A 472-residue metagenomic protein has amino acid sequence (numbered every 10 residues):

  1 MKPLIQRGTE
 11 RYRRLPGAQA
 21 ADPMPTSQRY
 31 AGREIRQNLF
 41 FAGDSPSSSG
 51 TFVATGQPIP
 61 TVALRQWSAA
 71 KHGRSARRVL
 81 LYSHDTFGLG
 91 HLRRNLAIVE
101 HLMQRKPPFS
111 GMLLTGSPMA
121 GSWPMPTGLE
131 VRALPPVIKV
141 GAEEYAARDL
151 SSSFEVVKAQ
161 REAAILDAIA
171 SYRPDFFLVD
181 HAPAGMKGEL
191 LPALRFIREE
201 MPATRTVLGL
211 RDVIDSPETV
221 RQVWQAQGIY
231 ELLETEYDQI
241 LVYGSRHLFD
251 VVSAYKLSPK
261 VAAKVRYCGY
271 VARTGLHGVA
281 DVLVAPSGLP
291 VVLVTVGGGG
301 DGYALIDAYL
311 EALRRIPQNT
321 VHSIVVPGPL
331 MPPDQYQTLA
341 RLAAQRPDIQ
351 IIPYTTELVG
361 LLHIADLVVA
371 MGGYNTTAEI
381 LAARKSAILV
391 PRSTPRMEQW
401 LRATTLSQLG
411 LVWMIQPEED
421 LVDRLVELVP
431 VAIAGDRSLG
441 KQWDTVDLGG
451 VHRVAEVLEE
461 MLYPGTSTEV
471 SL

Functional and structural regions predicted by a protein language model:
K2-G8, R13, F40, F52-P118: N-terminal subdomain of nucleotide-sugar transferases
P3-R7, R13-R14, P25, G32 (+3 more regions): C-terminal amphipathic helix plus adjacent low-complexity, charged tail appended to glycosyltransferase catalytic
P60-L64, L210-A304, L330-P333: A nucleotide-sugar donor-handling region in carbohydrate enzymes
A76-R77, S83, H101, R105-V156 (+2 more regions): Conserved nucleotide-sugar phosphate-binding/catalytic loop shared by glycosyltransferases and other
A147-K187: Conserved nucleotide-sugar donor-binding subdomain of glycosyltransferases
Y270-L367, E418-E419: Donor-nucleotide binding loops and adjacent catalytic segments primarily of GT-B fold Leloir glycosyltransferases
E357-L401: A donor-sugar binding/catalytic signature common to diverse glycosyltransferases and related nucleotide-sugar
T394-L428: Change "using UDP/GDP/dTDP sugars" to "using nucleotide sugars
